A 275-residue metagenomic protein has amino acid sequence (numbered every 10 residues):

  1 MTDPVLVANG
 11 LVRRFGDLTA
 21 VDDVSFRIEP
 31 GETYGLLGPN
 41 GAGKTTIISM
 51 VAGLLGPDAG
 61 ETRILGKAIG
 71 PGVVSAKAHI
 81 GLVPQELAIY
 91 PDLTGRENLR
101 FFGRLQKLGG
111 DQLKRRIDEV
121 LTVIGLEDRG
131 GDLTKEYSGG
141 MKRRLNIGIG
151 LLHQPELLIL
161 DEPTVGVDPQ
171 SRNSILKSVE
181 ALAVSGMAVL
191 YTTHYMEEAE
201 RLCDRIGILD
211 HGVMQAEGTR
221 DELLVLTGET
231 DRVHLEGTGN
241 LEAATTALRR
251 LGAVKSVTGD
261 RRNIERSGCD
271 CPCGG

Functional and structural regions predicted by a protein language model:
M1, V21, E119, G228-T230 (+1 more regions): Short, solvent-exposed coil/turn segments
M1, Y137, L223-T227: Generic marker of residues within folded, mature protein domains
D3-A8, R13-A216: ABC transporter nucleotide-binding domains
L176-S267: ABC transporter nucleotide-binding domain
G268-G275: Low-complexity basic/metal-binding stretches
